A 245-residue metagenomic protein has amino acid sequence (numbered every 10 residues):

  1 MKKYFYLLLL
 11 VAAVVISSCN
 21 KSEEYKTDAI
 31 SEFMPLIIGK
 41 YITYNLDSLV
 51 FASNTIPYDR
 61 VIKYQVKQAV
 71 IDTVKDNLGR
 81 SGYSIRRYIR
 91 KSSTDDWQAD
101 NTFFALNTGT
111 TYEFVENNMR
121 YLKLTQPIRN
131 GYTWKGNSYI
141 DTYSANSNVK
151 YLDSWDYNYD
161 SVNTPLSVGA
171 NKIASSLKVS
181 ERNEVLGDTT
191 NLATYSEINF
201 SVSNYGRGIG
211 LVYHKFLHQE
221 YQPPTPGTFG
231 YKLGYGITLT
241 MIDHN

Functional and structural regions predicted by a protein language model:
M1-K2, N20: N-terminal hydrophobic targeting signals that begin at the initiator methionine
K2-L9: Sec-dependent signal peptide recognition, specifically the positively charged N-region followed immediately by
V15-S18: C-terminal motif of bacterial Sec signal peptides marking the signal peptidase cleavage site
N20-N245: Conserved functional acidic sites
